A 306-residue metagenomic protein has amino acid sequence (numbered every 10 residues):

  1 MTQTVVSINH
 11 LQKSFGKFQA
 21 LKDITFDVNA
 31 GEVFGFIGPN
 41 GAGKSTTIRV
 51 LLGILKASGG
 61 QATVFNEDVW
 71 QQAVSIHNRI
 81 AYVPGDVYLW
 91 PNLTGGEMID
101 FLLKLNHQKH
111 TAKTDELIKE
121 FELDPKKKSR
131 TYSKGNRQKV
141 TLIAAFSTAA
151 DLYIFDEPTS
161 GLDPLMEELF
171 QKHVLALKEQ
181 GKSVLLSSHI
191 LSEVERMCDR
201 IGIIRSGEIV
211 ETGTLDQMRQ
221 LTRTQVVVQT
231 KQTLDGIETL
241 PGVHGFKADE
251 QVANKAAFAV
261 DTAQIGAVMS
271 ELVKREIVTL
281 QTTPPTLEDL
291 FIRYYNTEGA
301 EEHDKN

Functional and structural regions predicted by a protein language model:
M1-Q12, T297-N306: ABC-family P-loop ATPase nucleotide-binding domain
Q3-I8, K13-R205, V210-E211: ABC transporter nucleotide-binding domains
I99, Q225, K255-A256, I277-T279: Short active-site oxyanion
Q171-A259, N306: ABC transporter nucleotide-binding domain
D261-N306: C-terminal coupling/interaction segments
